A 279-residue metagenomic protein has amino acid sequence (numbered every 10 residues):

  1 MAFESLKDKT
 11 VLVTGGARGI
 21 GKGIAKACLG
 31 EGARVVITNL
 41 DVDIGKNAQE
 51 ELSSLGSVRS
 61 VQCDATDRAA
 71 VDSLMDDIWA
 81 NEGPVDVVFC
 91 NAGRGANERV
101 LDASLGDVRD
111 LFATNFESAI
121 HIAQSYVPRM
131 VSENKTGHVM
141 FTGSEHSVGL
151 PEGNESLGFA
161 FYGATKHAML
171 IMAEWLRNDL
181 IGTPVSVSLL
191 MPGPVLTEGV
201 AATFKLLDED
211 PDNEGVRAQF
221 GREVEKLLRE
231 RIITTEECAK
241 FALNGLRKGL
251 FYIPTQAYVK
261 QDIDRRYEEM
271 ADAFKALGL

Functional and structural regions predicted by a protein language model:
K9, S57, P84-V85, M130-E145 (+1 more regions): Active-site loop of short-chain dehydrogenase/reductase
A17-G19: Conserved glycine-rich cofactor-binding loop
V42-D43, C63-S73, L105: The beta1-alpha1 cofactor-binding region of Rossmann-like NAD(H)/NADP(H)-dependent oxidoreductases
L52-R68: Rossmann-fold cofactor-recognition segment
R99-V100, S104-F112: Substrate-binding pocket helix/loop in short-chain dehydrogenase/reductase
A123, T165: Active-site helix of classical SDR
N178, G182-I253: SDR active-site lid
